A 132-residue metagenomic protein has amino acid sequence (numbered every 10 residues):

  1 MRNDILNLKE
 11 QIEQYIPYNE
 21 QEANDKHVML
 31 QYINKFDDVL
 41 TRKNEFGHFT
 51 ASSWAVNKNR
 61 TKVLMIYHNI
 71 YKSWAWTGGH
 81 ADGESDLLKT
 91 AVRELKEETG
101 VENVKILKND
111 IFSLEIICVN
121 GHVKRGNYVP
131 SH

Functional and structural regions predicted by a protein language model:
R2: A binding-site-centric feature that preferentially detects glycan-recognition modules on secreted/surface proteins
I5-I16: Generic N-terminal amphipathic, Lys/Arg-enriched alpha-helix
Q14-S52: Acidic, metal-coordinating catalytic segment for phosphate/diphosphate chemistry, firing primarily on the Nudix
G47-H48, K58-R60: Short, flexible loop/turn motifs enriched in small residues
A51, T61, S131: Change "...and in nucleic-acid phosphodiester-cleaving endonucleases..." to "...and in nucleic-acid processing enzymes
R60-V104: Conserved Nudix-box catalytic region and its N-terminal flanking loop in Nudix hydrolases and closely related
G100-H132: Active-site segment of metal-dependent pyrophosphate-handling enzymes, primarily the Nudix hydrolase catalytic core
